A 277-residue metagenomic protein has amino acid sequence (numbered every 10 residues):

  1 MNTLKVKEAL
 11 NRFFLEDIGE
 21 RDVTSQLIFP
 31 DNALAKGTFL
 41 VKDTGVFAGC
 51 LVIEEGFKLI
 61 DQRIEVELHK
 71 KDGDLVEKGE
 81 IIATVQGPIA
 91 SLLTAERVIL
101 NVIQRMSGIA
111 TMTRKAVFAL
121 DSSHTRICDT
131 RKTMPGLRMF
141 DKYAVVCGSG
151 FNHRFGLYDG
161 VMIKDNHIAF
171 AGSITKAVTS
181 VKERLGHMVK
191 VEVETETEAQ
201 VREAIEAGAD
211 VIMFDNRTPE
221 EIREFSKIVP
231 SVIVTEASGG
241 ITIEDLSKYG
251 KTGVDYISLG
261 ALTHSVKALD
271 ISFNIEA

Functional and structural regions predicted by a protein language model:
M1-A207, V211, R223-I228, I233-E236 (+3 more regions): Acidic/glycine-rich phosphate/pyrophosphate-binding loops and surrounding catalytic core that coordinate Mg2+
N216, G239, A261-L262: Short secondary-structure boundary segments
E236-S238, I275: Short glycine/threonine-rich catalytic loop with a Thr-x-Gly-x-Asp
A261-A277: Short, charged, intrinsically disordered terminal tails
